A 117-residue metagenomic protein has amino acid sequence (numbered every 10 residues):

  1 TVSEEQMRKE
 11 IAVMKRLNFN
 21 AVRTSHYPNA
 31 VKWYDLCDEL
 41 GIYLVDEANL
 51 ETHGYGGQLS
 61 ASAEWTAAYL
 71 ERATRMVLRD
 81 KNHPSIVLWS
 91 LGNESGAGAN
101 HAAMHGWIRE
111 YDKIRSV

Functional and structural regions predicted by a protein language model:
T1-A103, V117: Active-site-adjacent substrate/metal-binding segments within catalytic domains of carbohydrate-active enzymes
H83, Y111-D112: Acidic-histidine catalytic/liganding microenvironments
